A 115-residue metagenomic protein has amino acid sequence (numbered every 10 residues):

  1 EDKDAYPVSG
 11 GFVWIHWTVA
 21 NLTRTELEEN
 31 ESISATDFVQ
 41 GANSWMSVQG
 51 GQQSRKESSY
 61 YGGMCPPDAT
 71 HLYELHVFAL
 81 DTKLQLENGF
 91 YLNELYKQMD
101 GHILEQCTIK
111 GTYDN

Functional and structural regions predicted by a protein language model:
E1-N115: N-terminus-centered regions that define maturation/targeting leaders and the start of the first functional domain
